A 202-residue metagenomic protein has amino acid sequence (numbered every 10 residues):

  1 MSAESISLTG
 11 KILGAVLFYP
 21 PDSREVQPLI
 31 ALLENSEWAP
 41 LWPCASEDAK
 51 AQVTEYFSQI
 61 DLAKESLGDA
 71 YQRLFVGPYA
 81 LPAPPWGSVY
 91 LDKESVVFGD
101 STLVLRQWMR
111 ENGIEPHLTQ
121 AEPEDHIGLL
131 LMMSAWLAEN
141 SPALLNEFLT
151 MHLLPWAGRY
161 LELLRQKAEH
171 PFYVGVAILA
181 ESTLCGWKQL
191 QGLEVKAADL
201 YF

Functional and structural regions predicted by a protein language model:
M1-F202: Charged, alpha-helix-forming regions
